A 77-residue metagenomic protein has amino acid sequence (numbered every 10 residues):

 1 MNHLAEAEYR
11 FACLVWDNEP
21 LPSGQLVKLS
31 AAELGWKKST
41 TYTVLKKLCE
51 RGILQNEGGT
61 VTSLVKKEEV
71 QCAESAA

Functional and structural regions predicted by a protein language model:
N2-A7, G59-A77: Short, cationic-aromatic polyanion-contact patches
E8-V15: Hydrophobic residues on short alpha-helical segments
P20-L21, L54: Conserved hydrophobic residue
L21-S30: Short acidic, hydrophobic short linear motifs in intrinsically disordered regions
T43-C49: Basic amphipathic alpha-helical segments that dock to polyanions
C49-G59: A short, conserved structural fragment
